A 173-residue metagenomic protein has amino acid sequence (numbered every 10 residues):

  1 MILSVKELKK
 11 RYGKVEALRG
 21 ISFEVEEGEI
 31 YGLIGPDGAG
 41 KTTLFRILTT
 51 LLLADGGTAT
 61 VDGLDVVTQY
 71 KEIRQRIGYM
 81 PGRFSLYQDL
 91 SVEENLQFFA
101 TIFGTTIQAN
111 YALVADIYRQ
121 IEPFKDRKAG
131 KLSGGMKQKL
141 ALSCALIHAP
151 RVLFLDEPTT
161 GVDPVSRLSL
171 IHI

Functional and structural regions predicted by a protein language model:
L3, K10-L170: ABC transporter nucleotide-binding domains
